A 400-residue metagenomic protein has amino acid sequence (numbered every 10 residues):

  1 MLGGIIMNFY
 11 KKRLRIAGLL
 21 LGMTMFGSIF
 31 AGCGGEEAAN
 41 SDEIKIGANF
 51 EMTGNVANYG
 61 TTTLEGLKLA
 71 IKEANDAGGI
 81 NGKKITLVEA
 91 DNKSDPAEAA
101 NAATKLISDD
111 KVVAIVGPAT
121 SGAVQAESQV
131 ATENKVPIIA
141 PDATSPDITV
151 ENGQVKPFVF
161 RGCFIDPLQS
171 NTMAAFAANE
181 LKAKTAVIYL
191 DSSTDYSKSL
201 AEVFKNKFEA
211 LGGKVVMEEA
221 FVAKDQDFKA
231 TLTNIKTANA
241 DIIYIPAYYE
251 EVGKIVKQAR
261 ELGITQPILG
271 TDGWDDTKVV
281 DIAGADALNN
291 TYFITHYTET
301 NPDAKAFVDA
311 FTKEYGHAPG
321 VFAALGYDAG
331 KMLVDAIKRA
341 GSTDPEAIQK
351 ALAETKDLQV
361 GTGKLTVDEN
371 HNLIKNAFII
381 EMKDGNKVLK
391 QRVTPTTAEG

Functional and structural regions predicted by a protein language model:
M1-K45, D76, T396-G400: Short, low-complexity disordered leader/linker segments with a strong preference for bacterial N-terminal type II
E36-E37, Y59-E65, E73, A77-V150 (+3 more regions): Beta-alpha junction/loop-to-helix N-cap segments that form part of ligand/metal-binding clefts
I44-K68, A90-A97, A119-T120, Y189-K198 (+3 more regions): Extracytoplasmic "Venus flytrap"
M52, K156-A220, I242, L333: An alpha-beta-alpha
A99, R161-A186, K198-L200, D227-K229 (+4 more regions): Hydrophobic alpha-helical segments within soluble ligand-binding/sensing domains
A201-F293: Extracellular/periplasmic bilobed ligand-binding domains
V256-Y327, L389-A398: Extracellular/periplasmic periplasmic-binding protein-like sensory domains
E314-A323, D335-V388: Segments of small-molecule ligand-sensing domains
